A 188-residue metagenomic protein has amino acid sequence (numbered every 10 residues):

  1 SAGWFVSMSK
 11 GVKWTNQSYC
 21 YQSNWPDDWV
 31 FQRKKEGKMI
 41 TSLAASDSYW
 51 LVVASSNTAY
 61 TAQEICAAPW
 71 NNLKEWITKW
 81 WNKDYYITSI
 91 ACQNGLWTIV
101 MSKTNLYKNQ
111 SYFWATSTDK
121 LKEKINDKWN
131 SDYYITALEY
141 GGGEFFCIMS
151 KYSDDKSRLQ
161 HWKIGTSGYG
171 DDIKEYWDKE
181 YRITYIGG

Functional and structural regions predicted by a protein language model:
S1-G188: Terminus-proximal functional modules
